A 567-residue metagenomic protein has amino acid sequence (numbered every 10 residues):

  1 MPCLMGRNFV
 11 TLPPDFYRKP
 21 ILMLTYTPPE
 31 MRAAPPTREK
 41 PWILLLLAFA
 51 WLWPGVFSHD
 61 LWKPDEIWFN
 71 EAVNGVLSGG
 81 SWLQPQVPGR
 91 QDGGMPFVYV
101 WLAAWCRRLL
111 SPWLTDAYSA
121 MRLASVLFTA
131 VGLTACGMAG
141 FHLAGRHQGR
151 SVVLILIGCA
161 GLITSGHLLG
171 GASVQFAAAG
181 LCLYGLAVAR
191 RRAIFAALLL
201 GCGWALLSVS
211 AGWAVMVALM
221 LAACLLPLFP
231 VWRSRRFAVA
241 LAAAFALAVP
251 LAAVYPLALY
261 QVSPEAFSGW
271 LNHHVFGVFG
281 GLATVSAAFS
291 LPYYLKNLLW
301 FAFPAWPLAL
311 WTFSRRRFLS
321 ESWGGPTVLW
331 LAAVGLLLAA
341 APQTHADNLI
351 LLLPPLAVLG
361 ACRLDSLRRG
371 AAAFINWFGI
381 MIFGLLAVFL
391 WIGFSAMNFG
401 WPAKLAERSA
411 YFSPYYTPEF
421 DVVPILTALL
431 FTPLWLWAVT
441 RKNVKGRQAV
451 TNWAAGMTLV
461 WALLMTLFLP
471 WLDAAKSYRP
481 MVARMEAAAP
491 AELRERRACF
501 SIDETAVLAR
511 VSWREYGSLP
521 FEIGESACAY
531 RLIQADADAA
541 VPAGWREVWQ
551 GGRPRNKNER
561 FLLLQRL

Functional and structural regions predicted by a protein language model:
R7, T11, K19-L22: Short, positively charged and aromatic/hydrophobic N-terminal segments
Y17, I21-A373, L508, K557-R560: Membrane-integral, polyisoprenol-dependent glycosyltransferases of the GT-C/oligosaccharyltransferase superfamily
L24-R38, A189-V209, M216-V217, L226 (+2 more regions): Membrane-embedded architecture of ER/inner-membrane glycosylation machinery
